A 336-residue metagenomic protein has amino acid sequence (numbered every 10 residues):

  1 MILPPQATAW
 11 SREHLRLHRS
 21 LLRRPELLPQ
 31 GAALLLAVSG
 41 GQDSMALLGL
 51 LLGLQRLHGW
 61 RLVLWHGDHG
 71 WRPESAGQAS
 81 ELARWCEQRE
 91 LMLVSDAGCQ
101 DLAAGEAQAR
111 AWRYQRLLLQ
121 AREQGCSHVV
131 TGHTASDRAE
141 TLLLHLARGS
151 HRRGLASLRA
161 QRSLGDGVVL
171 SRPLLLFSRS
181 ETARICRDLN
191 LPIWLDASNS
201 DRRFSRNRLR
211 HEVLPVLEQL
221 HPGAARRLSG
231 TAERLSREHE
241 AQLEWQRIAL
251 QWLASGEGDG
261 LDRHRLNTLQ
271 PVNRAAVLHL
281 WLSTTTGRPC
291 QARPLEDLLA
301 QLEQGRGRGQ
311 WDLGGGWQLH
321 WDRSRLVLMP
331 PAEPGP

Functional and structural regions predicted by a protein language model:
I2-H211: Core alpha/beta nucleotide-donor-binding catalytic domains of modification enzymes
I2-Q6, W10-D43, Q55, V63 (+6 more regions): AMP-forming adenylation/ATP pyrophosphatase catalytic core
G105, A224-R227, Q291: Residue-level recognition of alpha-helical structural elements
T134, A183-E233, R237-E240, Q310 (+2 more regions): Mid-to-C-terminal catalytic subdomains of enzymes that bind/position adenosyl phosphate moieties or nucleic-acid
R148, R152, E218-P222, E240 (+2 more regions): Alpha-helix boundary/capping and short turn/kink residues
